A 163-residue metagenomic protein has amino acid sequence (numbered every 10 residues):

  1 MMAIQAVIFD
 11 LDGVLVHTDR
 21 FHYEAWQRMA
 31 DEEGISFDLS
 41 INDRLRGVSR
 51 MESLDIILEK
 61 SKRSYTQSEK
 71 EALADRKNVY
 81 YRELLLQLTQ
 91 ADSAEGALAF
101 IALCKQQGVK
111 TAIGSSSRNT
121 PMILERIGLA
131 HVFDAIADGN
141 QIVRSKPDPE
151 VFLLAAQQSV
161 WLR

Functional and structural regions predicted by a protein language model:
M1-D43: Active-site neighborhood of HAD-like aspartate-dependent phosphohydrolases
M2, S68, Q107, H131 (+1 more regions): Structured loop/turn residues at beta-strand edges in well-structured enzyme cores
A3, E83-I113: Short, acidic loop-to-helix structural element flanking the phosphoryl-transfer center in phosphate-processing enzymes
H17, I41-V48, Y65-S68, A72 (+4 more regions): Residues at secondary-structure transition points
F21, S49-E52, A99, R118-M122: Short alpha-helical
E32-I35, S61-S64, G128-V132, W161: Short helix-capping segments at alpha-helix termini
G47-L84, L103: A metal-dependent, Asp-based hydrolase signature
Q90-D92, G114, R118-R163: Substrate-recognition "cap/lid" segment bordering the active-site pocket of phosphatases
